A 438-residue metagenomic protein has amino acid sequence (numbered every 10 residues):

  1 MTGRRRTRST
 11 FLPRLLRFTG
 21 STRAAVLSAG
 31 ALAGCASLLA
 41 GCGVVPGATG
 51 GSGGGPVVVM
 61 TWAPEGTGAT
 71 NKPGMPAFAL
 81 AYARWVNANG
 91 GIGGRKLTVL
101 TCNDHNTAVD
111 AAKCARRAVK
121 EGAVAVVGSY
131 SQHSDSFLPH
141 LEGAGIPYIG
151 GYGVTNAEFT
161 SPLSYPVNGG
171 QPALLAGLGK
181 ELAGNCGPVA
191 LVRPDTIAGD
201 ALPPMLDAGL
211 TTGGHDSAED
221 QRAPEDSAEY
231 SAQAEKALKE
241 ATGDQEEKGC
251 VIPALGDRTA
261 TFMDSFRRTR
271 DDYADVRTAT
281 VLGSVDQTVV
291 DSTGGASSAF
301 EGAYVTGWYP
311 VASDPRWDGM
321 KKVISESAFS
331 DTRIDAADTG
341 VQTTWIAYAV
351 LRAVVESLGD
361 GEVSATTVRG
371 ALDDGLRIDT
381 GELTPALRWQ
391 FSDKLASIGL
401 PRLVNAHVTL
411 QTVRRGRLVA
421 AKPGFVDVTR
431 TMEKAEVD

Functional and structural regions predicted by a protein language model:
G3-G30: Bacterial N-terminal signal peptides that target proteins for export
L38-G41: C-terminal motif of bacterial Sec signal peptides marking the signal peptidase cleavage site
V44-Y82, N89, C102-V109, D195-G199 (+1 more regions): Extracytoplasmic "Venus flytrap"
N71-A77, G90-E158, A228: Beta-alpha junction/loop-to-helix N-cap segments that form part of ligand/metal-binding clefts
A118-S131, I149-G151, V189-R193, T242-F262 (+2 more regions): Periplasmic-binding protein-like
P162-T269: Extracellular/periplasmic Venus flytrap/periplasmic-binding protein
F266-I346, V428: Extracellular/periplasmic periplasmic-binding protein-like sensory domains
D331-V341, A353-A420: Segments of small-molecule ligand-sensing domains
